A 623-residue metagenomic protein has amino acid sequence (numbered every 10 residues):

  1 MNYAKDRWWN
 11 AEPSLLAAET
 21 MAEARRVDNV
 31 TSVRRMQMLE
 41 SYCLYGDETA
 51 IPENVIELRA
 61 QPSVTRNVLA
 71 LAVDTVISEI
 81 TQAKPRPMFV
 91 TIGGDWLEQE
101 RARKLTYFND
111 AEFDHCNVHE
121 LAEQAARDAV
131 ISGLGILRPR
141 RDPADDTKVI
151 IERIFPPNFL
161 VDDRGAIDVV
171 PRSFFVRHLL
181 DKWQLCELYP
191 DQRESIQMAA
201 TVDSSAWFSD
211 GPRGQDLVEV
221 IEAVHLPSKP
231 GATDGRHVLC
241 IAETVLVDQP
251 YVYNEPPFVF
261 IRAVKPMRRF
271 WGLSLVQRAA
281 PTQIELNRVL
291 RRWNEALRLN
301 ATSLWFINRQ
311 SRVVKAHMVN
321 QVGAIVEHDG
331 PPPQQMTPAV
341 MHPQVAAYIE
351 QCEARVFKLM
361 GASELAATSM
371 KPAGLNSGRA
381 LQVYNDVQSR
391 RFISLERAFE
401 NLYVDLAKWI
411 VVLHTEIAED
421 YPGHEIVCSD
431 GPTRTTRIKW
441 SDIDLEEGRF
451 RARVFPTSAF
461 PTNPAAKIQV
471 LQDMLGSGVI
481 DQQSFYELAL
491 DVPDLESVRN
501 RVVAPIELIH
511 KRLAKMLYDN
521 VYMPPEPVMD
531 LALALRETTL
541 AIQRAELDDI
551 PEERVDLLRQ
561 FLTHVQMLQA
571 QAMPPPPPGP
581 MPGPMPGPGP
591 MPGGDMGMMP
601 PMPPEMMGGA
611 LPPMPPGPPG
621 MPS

Functional and structural regions predicted by a protein language model:
M1-A242, Q344, Y348-Q351, V404 (+6 more regions): Extended, helix-rich architectural segments
R66-N109, R141, H237-K265, L297-V503: Long amphipathic alpha-helical segments
R268-A279, N287, N294, L299-N300: Long, internal scaffold/assembly segments composed of regular secondary structure
I284, R288, A354, K358 (+5 more regions): Feature representing long, continuous alpha-helical segments
D481-R512, Q543-G583: Long, highly charged low-complexity segments enriched in Glu/Asp and Lys/Arg with interspersed Ser/Thr
V521-V528, E546-E552: Charged, low-complexity interaction regions
P527-T539: Short amphipathic alpha-helical heptad-repeat segments
M573-S623: Intrinsically disordered, low-complexity repeat regions enriched in Pro/Gln/Gly/Tyr
